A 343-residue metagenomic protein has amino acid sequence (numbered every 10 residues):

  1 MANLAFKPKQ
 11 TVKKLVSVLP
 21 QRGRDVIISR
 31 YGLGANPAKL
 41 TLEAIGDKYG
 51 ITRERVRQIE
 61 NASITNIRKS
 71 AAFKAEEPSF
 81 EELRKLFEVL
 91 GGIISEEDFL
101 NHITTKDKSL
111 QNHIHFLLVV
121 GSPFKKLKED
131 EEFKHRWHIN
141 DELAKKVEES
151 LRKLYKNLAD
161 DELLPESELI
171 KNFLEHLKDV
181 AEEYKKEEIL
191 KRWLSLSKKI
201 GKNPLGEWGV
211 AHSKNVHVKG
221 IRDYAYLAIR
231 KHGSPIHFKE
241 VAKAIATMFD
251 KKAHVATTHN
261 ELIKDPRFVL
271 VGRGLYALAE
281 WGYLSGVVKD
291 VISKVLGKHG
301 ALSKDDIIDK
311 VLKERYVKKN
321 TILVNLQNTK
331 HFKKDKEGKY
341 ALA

Functional and structural regions predicted by a protein language model:
M1-A343: C-terminal non-catalytic scaffold/interaction domains in large multidomain proteins
